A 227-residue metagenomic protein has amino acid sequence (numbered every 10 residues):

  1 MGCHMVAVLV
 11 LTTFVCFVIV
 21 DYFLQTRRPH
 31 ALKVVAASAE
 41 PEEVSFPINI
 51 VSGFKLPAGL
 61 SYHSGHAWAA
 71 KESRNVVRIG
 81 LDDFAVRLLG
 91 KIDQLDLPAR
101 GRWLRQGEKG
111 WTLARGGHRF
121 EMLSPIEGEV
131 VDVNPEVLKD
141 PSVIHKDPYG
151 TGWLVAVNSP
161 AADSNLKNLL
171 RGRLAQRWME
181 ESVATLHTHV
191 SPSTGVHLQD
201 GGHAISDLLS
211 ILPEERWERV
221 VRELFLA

Functional and structural regions predicted by a protein language model:
G2-A227: Contiguous, well-folded functional domains in the mature portion of proteins
